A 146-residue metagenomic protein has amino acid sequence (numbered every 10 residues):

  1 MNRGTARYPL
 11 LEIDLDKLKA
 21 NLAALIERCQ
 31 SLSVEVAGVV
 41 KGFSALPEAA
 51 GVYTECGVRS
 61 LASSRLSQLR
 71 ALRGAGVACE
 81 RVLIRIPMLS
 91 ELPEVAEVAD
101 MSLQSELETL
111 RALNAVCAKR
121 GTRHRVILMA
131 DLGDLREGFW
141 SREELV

Functional and structural regions predicted by a protein language model:
M1-I13, S33: Generic N-terminal amphipathic, Lys/Arg-enriched alpha-helix
L25-C29: N-terminal signal-anchor module of multipass membrane proteins
E35-V146: Active-site-proximal beta-alpha core segment in soluble small-molecule metabolic enzymes
